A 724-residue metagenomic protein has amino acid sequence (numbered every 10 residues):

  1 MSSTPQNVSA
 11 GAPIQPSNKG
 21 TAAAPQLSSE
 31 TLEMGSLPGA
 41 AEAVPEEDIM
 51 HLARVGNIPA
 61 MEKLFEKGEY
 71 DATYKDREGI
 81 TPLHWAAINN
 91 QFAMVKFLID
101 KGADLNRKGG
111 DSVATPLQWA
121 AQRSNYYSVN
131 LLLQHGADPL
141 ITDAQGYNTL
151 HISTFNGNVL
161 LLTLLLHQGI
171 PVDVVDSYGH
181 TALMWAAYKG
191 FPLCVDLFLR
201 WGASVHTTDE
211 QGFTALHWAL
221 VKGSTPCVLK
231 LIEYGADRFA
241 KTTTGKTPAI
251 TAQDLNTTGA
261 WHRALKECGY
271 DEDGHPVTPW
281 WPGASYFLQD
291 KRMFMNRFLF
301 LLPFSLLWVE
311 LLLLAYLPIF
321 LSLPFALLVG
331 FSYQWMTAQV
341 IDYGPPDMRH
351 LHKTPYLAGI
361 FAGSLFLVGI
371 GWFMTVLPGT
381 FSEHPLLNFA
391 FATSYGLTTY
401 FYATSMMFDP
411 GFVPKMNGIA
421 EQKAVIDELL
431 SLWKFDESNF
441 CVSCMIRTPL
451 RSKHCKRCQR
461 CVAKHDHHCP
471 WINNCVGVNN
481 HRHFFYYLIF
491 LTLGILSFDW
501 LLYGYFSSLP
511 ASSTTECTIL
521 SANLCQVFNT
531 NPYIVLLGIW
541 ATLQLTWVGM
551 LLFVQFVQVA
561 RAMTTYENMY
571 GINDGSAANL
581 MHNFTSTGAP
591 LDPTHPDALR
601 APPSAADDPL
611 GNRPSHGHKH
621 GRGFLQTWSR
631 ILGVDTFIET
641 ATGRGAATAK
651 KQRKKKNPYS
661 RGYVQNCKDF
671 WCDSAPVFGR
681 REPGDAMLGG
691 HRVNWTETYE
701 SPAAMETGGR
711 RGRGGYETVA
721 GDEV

Functional and structural regions predicted by a protein language model:
M34, D271-P449, H454, H467 (+1 more regions): Membrane-associated feature with strongest affinity for ZDHHC
E42, D76, G109-G110, D143 (+3 more regions): Ankyrin repeat boundary/linker residues
P45, G79, S112-V113, G146 (+3 more regions): Start-of-repeat signature of ankyrin repeats
A60, A93-M94, Y127-S128, L160-L161 (+3 more regions): Conserved ankyrin/ankyrin-like repeat signature
L64, L98, L132, L165 (+3 more regions): Conserved hydrophobic site in ankyrin repeats
D71-A72, L105, P139, V172 (+2 more regions): Ankyrin-repeat inter-repeat connecting loop/turn
